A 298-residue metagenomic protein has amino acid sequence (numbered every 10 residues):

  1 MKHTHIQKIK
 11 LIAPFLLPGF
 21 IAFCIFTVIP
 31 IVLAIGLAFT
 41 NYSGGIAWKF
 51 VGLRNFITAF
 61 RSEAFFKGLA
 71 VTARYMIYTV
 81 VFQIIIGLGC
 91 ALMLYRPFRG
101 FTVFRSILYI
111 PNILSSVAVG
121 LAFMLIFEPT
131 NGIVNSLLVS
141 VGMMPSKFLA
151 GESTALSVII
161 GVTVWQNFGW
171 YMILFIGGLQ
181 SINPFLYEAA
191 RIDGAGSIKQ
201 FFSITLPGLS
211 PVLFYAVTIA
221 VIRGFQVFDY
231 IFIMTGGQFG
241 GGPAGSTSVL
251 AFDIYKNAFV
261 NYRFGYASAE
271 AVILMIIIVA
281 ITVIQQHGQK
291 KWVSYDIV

Functional and structural regions predicted by a protein language model:
T4-V298: A structural signal for multi-pass alpha-helical bundles of membrane permease subunits that mediate small-molecule
